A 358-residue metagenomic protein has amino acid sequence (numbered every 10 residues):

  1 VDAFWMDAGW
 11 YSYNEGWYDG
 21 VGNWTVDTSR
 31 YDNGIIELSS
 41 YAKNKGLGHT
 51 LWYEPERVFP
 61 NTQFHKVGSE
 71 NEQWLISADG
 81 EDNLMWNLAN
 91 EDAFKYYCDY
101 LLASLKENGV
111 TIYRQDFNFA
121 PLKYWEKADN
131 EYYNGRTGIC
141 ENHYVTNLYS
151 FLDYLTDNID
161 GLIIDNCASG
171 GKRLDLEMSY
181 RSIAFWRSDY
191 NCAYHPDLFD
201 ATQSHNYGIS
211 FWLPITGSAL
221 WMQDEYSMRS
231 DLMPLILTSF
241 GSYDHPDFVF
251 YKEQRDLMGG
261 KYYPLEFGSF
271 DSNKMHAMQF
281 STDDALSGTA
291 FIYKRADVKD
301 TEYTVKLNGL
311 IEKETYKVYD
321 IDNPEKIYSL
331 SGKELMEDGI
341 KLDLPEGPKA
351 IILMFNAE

Functional and structural regions predicted by a protein language model:
V1-Y11: Catalytic domains of carbohydrate-active enzymes, especially glycoside hydrolases
Y11-K66, D157-G161: Acidic/aromatic-lined carbohydrate-recognition and catalytic surfaces of CAZymes acting on diverse glycans
G16-T28, R57-G80, A128-D129, S179-S188: Aromatic- and acidic-residue-enriched segments that line the glycan-binding/catalytic groove of carbohydrate-active
Y18-N33, D79-C98, Y132-N147: The substrate-binding groove and active-site-proximal loops of carbohydrate-active enzymes, especially glycoside
S40-A42, D92-L176, I183-A184, A290 (+1 more regions): Active-site and adjacent substrate-binding regions of carbohydrate-active enzymes
G48-A103, E107: Active-site-adjacent "subsite" loops/lids of carbohydrate-active enzymes
L148-I327, D343-I351: Active-site-proximal substrate-binding groove within the catalytic cores of carbohydrate-active enzymes
S331-E358: C-terminal beta-strand-rich structural cap/linker in extracellular carbohydrate-active enzymes
